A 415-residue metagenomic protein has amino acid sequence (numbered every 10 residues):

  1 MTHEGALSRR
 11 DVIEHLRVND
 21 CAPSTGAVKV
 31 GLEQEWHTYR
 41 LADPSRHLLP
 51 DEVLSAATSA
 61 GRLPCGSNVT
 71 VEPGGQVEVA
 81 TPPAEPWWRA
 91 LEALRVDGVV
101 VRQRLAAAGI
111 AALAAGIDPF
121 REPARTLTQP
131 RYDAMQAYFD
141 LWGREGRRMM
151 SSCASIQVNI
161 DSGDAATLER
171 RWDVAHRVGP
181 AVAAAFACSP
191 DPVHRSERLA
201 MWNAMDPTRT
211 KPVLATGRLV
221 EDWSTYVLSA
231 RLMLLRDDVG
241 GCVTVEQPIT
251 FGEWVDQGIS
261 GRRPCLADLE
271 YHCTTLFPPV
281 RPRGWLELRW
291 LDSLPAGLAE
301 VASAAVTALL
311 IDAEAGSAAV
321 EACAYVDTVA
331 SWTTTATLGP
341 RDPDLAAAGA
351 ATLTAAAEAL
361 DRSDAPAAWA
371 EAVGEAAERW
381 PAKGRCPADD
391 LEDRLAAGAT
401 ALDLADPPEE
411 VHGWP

Functional and structural regions predicted by a protein language model:
M1-G146, S152, E169, A187 (+4 more regions): Terminal catalytic/cofactor-binding subdomain
W36, V158, L288: Conserved, mostly hydrophobic/aromatic
T81, I160-S162, W290: Short glycine-centered, acidic/aromatic-flanked micro-motifs in structured strand/loop junctions that mark active-site
P86, G163, L294: Glycine-/small-residue-rich active-site loops that bind phosphorylated ligands and cofactors
L113-R281: Loop-rich catalytic cores of soluble enzymes, especially ATP-dependent carboxylate-amine ligases and other
I249-D327: Long, well-ordered mid-to-C-terminal structural blocks that present hydrophobic/aromatic surfaces
